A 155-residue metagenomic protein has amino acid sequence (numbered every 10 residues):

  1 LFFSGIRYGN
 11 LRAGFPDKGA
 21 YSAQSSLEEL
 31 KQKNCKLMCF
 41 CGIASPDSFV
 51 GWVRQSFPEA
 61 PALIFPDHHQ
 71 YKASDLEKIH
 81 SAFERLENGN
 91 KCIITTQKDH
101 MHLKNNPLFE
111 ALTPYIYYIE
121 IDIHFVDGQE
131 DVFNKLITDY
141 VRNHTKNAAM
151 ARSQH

Functional and structural regions predicted by a protein language model:
L1-H155: ATP-dependent carboxylate-amine ligase
